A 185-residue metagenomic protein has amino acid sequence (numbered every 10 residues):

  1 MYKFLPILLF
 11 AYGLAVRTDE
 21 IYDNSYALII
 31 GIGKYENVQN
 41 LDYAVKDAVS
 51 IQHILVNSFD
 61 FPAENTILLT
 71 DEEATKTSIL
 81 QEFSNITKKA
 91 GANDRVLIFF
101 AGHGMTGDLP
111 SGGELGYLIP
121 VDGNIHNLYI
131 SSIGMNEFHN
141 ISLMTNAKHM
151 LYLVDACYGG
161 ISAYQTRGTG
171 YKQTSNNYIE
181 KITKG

Functional and structural regions predicted by a protein language model:
Y2, G31, L55, T70 (+1 more regions): Active-site-proximal C-terminal subdomain of hydrolase catalytic domains
Y2-Y12: Sec-dependent N-terminal signal peptides
L14, A48, Q52-D94, Y129-I130: Functional beta-strand-loop-alpha-helix junction segments that form "active/interaction loops" within catalytic
R17-T18, N24, T77-A101, M105-R167: Caspase-like (clan CD) cysteine peptidase catalytic core
N24-S25, P62-N65, A147-H149, G185: Short glycine-/polar-rich loops that comprise or flank the Walker A/P-loop and associated switch/sensor motifs
A27-N37, A63-N65, V121: Acidic/histidine-rich, surface-exposed loop or edge segments in extracytoplasmic proteins
G31, I51, I98: Terminal peptide-recognition signature
Y35-V49, H53: Glycine- and acidic-residue-enriched helix-capping/strand-helix junction motifs
